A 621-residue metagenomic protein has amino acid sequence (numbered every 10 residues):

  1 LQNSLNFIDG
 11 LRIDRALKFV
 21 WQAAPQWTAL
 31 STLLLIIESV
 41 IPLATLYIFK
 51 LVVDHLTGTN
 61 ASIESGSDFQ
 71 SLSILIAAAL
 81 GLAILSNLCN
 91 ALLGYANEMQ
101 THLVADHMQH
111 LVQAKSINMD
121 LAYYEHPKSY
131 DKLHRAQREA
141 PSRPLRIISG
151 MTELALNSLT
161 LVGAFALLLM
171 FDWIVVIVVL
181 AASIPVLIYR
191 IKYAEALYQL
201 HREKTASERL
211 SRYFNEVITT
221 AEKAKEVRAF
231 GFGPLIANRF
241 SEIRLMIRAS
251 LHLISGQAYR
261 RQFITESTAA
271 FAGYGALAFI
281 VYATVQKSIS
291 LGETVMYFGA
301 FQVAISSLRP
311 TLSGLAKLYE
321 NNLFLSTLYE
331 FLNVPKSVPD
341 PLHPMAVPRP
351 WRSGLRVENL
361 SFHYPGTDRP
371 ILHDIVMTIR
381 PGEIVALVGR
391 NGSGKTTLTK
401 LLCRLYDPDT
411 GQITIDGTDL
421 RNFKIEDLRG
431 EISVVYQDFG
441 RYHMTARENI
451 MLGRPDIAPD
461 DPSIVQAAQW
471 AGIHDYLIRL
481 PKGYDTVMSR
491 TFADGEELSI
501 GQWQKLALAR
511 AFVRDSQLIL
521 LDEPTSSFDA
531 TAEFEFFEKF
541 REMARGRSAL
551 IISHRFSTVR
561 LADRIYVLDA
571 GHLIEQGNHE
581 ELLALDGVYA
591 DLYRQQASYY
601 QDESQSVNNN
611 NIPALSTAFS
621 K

Functional and structural regions predicted by a protein language model:
L1-D14, T101-L145, S207-S250, N322-P335 (+2 more regions): Extended non-transmembrane interhelical loops and adjacent amphipathic helices of multipass membrane proteins
L1-P42, A61-L75, L93-N97, A114 (+6 more regions): Membrane-integrated ABC transporters
G10, L46-V53, Q109-Q113, H126 (+12 more regions): Alpha-helical transmembrane segments of polytopic integral membrane proteins, especially the permease/helical cores
T28-L92, F165-L197, F271-A278, Y282-F298: Transmembrane helix-loop-helix hairpins at lipid-water interfaces of multipass membrane proteins, especially the type-1
V52-H55, A91-M99, L103, H107 (+4 more regions): Membrane-spanning helices that line or support transport/gating and their immediate boundary helices in channels
F232, A276, Y297-N333: Cytosolic ends of transmembrane helices, especially the final helix of ABC transmembrane type-1 domains
P348-K621: ABC-type nucleotide-binding domain
